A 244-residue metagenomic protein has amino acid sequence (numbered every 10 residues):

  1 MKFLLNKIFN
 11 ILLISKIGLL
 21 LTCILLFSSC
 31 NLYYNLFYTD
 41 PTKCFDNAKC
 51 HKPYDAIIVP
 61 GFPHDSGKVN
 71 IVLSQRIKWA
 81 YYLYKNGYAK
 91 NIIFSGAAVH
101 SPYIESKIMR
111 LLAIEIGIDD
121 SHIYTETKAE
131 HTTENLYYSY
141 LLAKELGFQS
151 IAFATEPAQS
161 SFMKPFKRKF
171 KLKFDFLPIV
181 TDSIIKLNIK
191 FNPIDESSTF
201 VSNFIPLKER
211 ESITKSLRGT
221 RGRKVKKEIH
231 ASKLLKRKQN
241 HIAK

Functional and structural regions predicted by a protein language model:
K2-F3, L26: Short intrinsically disordered, low-complexity coil segments enriched in acidic
F3-L19: N-terminal Sec-pathway targeting helices
K16-S28: Bacterial N-terminal signal peptides
N31-I205, K233, R237-K244: A structural signal for short, hydrophobic/glycine-enriched beta-strand patches
P193, S197-K224: Accessory cap/linker subdomain of secreted extracellular hydrolases
I213-K244: Low-complexity, Gly/Ser/Thr/Pro-rich intrinsically disordered linker/tail segments
